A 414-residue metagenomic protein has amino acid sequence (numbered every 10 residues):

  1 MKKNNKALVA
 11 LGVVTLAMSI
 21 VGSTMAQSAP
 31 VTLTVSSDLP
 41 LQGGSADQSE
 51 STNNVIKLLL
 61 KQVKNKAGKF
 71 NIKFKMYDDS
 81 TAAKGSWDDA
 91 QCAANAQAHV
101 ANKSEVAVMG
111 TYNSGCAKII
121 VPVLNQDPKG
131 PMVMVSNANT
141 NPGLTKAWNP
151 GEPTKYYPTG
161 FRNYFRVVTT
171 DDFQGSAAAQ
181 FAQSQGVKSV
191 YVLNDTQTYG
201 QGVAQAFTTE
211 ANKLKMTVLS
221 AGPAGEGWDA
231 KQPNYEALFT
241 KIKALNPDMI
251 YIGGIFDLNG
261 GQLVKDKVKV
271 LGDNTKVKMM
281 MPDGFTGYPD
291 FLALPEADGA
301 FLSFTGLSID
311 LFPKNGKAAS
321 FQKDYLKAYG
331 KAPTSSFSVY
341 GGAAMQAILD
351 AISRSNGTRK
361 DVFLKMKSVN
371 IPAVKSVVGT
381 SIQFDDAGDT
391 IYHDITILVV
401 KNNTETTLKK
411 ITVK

Functional and structural regions predicted by a protein language model:
M1-T34, N65-G68, T412-K414: Short, low-complexity disordered leader/linker segments with a strong preference for bacterial N-terminal type II
P30, D47-T52, Q62-P153, V167 (+3 more regions): Beta-alpha junction/loop-to-helix N-cap segments that form part of ligand/metal-binding clefts
S36-V55, V63, A67, Y77-W87 (+4 more regions): Extracytoplasmic "Venus flytrap"
S37, H99-N113, P131-N137, Y191-N194 (+4 more regions): Periplasmic-binding protein-like
L41-G44, D79-A83, N113-K118, N139-L144 (+7 more regions): Solvent-exposed loop/turn segments at secondary-structure junctions within structured extracellular/periplasmic domains
G85, K103, G151-V270, L311-G316 (+1 more regions): Extracellular/periplasmic Venus flytrap/periplasmic-binding protein
G151, V264-G342, E405-T412: Extracellular/periplasmic periplasmic-binding protein-like sensory domains
D324-S338, L349-T407: Segments of small-molecule ligand-sensing domains
